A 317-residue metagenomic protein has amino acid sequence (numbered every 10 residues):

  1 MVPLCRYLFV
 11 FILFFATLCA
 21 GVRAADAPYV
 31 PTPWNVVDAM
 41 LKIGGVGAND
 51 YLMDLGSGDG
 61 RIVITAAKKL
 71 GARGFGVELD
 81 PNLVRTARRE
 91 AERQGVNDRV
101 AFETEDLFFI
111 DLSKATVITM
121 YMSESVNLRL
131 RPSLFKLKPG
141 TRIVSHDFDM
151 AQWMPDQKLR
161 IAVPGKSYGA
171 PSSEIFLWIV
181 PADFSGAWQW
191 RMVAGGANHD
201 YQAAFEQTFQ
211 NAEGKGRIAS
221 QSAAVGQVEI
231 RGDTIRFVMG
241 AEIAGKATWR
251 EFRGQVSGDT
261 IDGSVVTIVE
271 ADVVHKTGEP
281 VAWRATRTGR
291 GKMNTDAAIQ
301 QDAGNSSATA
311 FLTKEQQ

Functional and structural regions predicted by a protein language model:
A20-D50: S-adenosyl-L-methionine
N49-G58: Conserved class I S-adenosyl-L-methionine
G60-I64: Glycine-rich SAM-binding Motif I of class I
R73-E78: Conserved SAM-binding motif I beta-strand of class I
P81-K114: S-adenosyl-L-methionine
G140-A151: Conserved beta-strand signature within the Rossmann-like core of class I S-adenosyl-L-methionine
D149-R191: Active-site capping/gating segments
A182-T288, S307-Q317: Central antiparallel beta-sheet cores of small beta-barrel/beta-sandwich binding domains
